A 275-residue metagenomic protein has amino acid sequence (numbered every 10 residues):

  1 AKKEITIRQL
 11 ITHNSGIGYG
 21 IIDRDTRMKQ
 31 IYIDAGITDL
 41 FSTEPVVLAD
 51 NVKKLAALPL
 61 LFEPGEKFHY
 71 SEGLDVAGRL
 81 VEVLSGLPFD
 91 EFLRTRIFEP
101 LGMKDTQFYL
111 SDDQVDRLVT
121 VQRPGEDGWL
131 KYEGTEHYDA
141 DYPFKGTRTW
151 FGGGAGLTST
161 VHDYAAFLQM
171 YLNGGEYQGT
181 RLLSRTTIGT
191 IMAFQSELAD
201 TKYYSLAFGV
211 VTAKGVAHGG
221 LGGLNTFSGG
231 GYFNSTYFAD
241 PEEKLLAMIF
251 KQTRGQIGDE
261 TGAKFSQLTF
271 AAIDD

Functional and structural regions predicted by a protein language model:
A1-L224: Short, surface-exposed loop or secondary-structure junction motifs that flank catalytic or metal-binding residues
I22, G258-D259: Short glycine-/acidic-enriched loop or helix-start segments at secondary-structure transitions that form or flank
S228-G231: Short loop/turn motifs at secondary-structure junctions and domain boundaries
F233-L246: Short, surface-exposed beta-strand/loop micro-motifs that present aromatic residues
T253-Q256: A short acidic/small-residue loop/turn micro-motif
T261-D275: Surface-exposed amphipathic alpha-helical segments
